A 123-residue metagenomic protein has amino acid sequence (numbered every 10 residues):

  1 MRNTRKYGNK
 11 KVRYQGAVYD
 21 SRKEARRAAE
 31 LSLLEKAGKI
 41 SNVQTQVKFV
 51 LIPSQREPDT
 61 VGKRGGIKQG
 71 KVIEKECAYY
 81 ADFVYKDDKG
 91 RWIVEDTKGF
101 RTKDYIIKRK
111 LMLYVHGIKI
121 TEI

Functional and structural regions predicted by a protein language model:
M1-I123: Electrostatic, structured charged patches in enzyme active sites and in nucleic-acid/phosphate-binding
